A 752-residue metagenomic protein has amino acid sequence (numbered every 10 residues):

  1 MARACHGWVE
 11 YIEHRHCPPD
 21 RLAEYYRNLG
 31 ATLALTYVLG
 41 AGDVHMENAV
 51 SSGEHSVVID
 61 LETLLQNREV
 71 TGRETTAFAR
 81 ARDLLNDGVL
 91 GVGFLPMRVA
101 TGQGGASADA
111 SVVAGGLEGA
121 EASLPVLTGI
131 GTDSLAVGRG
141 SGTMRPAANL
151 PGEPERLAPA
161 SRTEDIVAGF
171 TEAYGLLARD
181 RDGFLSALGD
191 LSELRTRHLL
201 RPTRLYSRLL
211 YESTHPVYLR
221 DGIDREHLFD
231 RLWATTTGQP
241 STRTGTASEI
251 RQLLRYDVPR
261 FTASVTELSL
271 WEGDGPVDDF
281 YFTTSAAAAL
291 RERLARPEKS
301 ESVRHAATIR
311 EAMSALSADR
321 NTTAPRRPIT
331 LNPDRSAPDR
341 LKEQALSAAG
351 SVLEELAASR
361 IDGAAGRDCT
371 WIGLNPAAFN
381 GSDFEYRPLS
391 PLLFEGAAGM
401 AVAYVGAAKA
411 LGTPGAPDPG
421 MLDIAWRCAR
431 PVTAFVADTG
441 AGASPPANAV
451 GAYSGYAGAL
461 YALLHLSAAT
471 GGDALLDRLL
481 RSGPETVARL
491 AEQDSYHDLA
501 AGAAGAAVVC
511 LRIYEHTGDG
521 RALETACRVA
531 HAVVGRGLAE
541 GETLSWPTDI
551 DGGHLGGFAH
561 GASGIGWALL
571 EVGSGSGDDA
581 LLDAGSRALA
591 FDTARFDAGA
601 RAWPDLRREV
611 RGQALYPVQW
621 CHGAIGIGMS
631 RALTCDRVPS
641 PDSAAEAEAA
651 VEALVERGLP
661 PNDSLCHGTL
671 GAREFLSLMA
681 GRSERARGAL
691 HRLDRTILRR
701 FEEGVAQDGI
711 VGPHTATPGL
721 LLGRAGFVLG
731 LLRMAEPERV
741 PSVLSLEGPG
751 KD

Functional and structural regions predicted by a protein language model:
M1-A41, M46, S52-E62, F94: Conserved ATP-binding subdomain of kinase catalytic cores across diverse folds
L90, F94, G105-S107, S111 (+4 more regions): Extended ligand-binding clefts on enzyme/binding-domain cores
F94-E395, G399-A403, G440-G451, V705-P713 (+2 more regions): Regulatory N- and C-terminal appendages and interdomain linkers associated with kinase/kinase-like NTP transferase
L95, L331-P338, A398-G415, G458-G472 (+5 more regions): Well-ordered alpha-helical scaffold segments within catalytic/enzyme domains
L346, G350, G363-F379, L389 (+7 more regions): Mature, well-folded catalytic/scaffold domains that follow N-terminal targeting or propeptide regions
A348-R367, G420-A441, A474-D494, T525-L544 (+4 more regions): Long, well-ordered core segments of solenoidal/helical folds
F379-A397, A437-Y456, A488-A503, W546-S563 (+3 more regions): Solvent-exposed loop and edge beta-strand segments that line ligand/cofactor-binding and catalytic clefts
S664-C666, M679, E684-D752: CBM-like carbohydrate-recognition segments
